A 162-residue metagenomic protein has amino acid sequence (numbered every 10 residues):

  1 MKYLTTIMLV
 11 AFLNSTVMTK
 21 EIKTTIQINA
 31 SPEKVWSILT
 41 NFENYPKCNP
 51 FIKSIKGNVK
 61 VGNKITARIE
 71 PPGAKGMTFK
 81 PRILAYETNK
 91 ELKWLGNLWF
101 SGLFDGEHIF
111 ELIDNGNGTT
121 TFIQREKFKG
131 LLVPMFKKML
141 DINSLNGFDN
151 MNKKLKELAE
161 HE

Functional and structural regions predicted by a protein language model:
M1-M8: Sec-dependent signal peptide recognition, specifically the positively charged N-region followed immediately by
L4, N14-K56, K60, N150: Hydrophobic ligand-binding cavity/cleft-lining segments
T25-N29, R68, R82, E111: Generic structural detector for well-ordered beta-strands
K34-L39, Y45, I65-A67, I83 (+4 more regions): Hydrophobic pocket/interface hotspot
E43-T78, Y86-N89: Short beta-edge strand/loop motif at the mouth of beta-sheet-based domains
K56, G73-T119, K127-K129: Hydrophobic-ligand binding "helix-grip"
T121-I123, K127-E162: A conserved amphipathic terminal alpha-helix motif
